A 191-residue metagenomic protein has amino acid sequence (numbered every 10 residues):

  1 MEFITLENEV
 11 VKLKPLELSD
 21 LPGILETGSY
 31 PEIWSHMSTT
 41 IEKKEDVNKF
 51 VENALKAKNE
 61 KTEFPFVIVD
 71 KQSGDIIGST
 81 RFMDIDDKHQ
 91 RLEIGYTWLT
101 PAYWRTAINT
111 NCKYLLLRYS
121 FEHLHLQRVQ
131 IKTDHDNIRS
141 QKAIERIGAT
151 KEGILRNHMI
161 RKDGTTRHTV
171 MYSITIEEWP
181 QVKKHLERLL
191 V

Functional and structural regions predicted by a protein language model:
M1-T106, Y119, T165-V191: GNAT-family acyltransferases
R105-Y119, K142: Conserved acetyl-CoA-binding loop-helix of GNAT-fold acetyltransferases
E122-K132: Conserved GNAT acetyl-CoA-binding A-motif
Q130-K132, T150-G164: Conserved catalytic-core motifs of GNAT/GCN5-like acyltransferases
I131-Q141: Conserved beta-strand-loop-alpha-helix junction that forms the acyl-donor binding cleft
